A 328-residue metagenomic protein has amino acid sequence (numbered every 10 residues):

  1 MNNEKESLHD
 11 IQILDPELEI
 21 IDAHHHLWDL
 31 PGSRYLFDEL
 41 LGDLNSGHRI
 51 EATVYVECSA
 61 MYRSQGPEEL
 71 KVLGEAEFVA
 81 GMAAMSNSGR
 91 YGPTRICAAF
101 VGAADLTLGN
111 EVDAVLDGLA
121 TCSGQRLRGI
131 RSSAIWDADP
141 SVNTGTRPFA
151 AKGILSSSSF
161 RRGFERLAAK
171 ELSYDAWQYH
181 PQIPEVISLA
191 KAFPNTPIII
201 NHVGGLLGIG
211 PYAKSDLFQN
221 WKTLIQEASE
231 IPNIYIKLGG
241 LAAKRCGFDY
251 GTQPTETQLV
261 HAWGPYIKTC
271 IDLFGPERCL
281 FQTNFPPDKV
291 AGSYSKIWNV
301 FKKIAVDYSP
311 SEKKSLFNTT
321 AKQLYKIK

Functional and structural regions predicted by a protein language model:
M1-E19, A23, Y35-D43, E51-A52 (+2 more regions): Mid-to-C-terminal alpha-helical segments outside catalytic/metal-binding sites
N2-K5, P67-Q182, S188-K191, G204 (+2 more regions): Active-site gating/metal-coordination segments in enzymes
P16-E19, H48-A52, G92-A99, G124-R128 (+5 more regions): Short, well-ordered coil/turn segments that N-cap beta-strands
E19-L30, I200-V203: Histidine-centered catalytic micro-motifs
H24, T53, V79, F100 (+7 more regions): Conserved, mostly hydrophobic/aromatic
L30-R95: Alpha-helical scaffold segments that flank or form the walls of functional sites
F37-L44, A76, G109-L119, N220 (+1 more regions): Short, acidic/polar
A150-L280, A291, S309: Catalytic pocket-lining loop regions of alpha/beta-barrel enzymes, especially the amidohydrolase/enolase/GH5 lineages
